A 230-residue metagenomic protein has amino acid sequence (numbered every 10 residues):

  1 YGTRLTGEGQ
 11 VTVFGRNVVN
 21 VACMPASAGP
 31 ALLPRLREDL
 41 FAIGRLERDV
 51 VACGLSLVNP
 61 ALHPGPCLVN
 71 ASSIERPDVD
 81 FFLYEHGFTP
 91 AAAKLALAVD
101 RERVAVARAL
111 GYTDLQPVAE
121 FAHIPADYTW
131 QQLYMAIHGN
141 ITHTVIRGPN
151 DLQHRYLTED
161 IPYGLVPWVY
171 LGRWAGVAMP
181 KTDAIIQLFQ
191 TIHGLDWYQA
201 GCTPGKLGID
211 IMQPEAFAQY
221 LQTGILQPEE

Functional and structural regions predicted by a protein language model:
Y1-D80: Rossmann-fold dinucleotide-binding core
V79, A93-E230: NAD(P)-dependent Rossmann-like dehydrogenase/reductase catalytic/cofactor-binding core
F81-F88: Long, compositionally biased stretches enriched for glycine and/or charged residues
